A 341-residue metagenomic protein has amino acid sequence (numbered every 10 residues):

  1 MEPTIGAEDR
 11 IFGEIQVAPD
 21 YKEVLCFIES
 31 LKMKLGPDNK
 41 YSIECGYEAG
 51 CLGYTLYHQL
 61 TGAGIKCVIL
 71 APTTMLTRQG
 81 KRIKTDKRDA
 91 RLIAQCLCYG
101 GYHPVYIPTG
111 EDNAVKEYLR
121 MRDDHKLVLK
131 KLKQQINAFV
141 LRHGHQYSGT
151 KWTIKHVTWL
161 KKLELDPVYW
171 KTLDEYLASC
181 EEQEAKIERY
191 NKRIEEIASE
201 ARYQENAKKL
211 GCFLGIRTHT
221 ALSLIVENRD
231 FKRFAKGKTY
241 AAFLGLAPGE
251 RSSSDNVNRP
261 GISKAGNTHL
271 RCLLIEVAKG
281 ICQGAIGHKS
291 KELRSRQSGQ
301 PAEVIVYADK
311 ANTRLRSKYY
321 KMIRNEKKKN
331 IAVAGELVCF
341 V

Functional and structural regions predicted by a protein language model:
M1-V341: A detector of single, family-specific signature residues that are central to catalytic or substrate-handling motifs
